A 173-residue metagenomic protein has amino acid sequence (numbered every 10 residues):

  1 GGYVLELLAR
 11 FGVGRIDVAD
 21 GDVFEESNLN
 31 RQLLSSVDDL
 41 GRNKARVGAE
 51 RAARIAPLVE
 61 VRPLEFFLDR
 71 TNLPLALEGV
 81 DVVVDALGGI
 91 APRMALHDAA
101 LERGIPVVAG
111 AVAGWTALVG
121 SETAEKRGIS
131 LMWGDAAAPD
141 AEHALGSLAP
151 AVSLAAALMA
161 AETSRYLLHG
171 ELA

Functional and structural regions predicted by a protein language model:
G1-A173: Adenine nucleotide-associated cytosolic modules
